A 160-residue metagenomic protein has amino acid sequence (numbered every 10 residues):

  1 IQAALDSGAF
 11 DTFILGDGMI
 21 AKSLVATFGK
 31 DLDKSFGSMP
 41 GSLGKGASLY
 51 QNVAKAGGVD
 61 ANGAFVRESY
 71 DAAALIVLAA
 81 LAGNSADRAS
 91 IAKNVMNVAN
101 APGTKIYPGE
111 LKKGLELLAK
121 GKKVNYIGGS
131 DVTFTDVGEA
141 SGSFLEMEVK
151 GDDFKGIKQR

Functional and structural regions predicted by a protein language model:
I1-R160: Extracytosolic ligand-binding ectodomains
